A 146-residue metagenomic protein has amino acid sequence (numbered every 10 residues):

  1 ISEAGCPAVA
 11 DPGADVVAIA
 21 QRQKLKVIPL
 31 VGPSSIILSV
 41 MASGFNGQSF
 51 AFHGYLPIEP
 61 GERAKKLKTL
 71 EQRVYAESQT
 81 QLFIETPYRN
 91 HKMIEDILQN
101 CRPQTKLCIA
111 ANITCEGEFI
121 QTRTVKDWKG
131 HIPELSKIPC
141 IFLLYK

Functional and structural regions predicted by a protein language model:
S2, P29-G32, F83, I109: General beta-strand structural signal in soluble alpha/beta enzymes
E3-A4, P33, Y55, A111-I113 (+1 more regions): Fold-independent oxyanion-binding glycine-rich loops and adjacent beta-strand/coil segments at enzyme active sites
E3-P7, P87-R89: Short glycine-rich anion-binding loops that position phosphate/pyrophosphate groups of nucleotides and phosphorylated
G5, I28, Q79: Generic anion/oxyanion-binding catalytic loop in active/binding sites
C6-A8, I58-P60, G117: Short, small-residue-enriched loops and turns at beta-alpha junctions that line or gate enzyme active sites
V9-D11, S39, M93-I94, F119: Short glycine-/acidic-enriched loop or helix-start segments at secondary-structure transitions that form or flank
D11-R73: Class I SAM-dependent methyltransferase SAM-binding "motif I" and its flanking Rossmann-like core
A76-K146: A contiguous loop/helix-start segment that scaffolds small-molecule binding in enzyme catalytic cores
